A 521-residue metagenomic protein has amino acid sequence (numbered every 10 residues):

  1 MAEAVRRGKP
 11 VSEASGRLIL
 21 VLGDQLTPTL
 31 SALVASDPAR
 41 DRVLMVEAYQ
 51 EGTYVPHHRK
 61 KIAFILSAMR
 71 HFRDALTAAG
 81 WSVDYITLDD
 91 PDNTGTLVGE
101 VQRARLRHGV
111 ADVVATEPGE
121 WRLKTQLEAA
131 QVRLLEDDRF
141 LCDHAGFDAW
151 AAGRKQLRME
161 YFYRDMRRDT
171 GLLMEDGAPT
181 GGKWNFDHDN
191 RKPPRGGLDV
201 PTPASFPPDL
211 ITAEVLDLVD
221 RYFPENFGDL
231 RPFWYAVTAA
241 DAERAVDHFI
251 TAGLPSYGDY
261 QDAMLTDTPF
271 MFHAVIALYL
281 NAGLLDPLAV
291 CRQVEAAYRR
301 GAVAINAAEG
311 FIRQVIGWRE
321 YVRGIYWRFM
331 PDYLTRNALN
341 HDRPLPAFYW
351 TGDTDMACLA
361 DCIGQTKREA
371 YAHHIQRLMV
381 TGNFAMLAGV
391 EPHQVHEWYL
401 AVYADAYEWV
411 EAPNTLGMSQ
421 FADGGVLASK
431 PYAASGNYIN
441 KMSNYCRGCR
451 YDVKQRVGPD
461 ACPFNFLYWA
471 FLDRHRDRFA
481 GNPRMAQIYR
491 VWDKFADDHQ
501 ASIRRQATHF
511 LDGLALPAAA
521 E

Functional and structural regions predicted by a protein language model:
A2-L88: N-terminal beta-strand-loop-alpha-helix module at the start of alpha/beta ligand-binding or catalytic domains
E3, V55, G95, Q102-R105 (+1 more regions): Sequence termini and other peripheral, non-core segments
P10, L22, D267-E521: C-terminal catalytic domain of photolyase/cryptochrome flavoproteins, centering on the FAD-binding pocket
G16-A32, R59, G181-A304, F471-R474 (+1 more regions): Substrate/cofactor-recognition hotspot
L20-G23, V46-E47, I86-L88, A115-P118 (+5 more regions): Short His-Asn-centered micro-motif
T29-L33, V55-H57, G95-V98, L123-E128 (+2 more regions): A short acidic (Asp/Glu
V46-A48, V132-H144, W409-G417: A generic structural motif
T94-Y235: Beta-rich, aromatic/charged-enriched effector core domains that present basic-aromatic interfaces for binding
